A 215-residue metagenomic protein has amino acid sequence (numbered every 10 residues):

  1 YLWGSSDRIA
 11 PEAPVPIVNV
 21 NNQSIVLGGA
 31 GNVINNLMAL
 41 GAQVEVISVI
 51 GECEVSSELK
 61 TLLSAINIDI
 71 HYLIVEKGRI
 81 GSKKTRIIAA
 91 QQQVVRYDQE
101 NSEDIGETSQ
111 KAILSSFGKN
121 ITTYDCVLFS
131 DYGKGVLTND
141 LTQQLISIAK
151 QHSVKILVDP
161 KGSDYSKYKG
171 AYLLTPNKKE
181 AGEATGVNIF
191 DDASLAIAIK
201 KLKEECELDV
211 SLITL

Functional and structural regions predicted by a protein language model:
Y1-L128: Conserved N-terminal subdomain of the carbohydrate kinase-like
F129-G133: Active-site donor-nucleotide binding/catalytic segment of nucleotide-sugar enzymes
K134-L215: Conserved phosphate/ATP/ADP-binding segment of small-molecule kinases
